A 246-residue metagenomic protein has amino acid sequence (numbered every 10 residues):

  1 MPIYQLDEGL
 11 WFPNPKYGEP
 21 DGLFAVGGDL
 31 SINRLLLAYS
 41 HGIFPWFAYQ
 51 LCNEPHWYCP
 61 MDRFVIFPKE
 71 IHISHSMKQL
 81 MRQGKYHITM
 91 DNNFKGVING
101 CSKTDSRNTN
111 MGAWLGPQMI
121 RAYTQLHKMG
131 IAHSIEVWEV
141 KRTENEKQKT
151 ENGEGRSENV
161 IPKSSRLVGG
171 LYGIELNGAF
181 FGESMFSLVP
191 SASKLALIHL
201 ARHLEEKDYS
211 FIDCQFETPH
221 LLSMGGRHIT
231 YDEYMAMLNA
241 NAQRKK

Functional and structural regions predicted by a protein language model:
M1-K246: N-acyltransferase acceptor-side catalytic subdomain
